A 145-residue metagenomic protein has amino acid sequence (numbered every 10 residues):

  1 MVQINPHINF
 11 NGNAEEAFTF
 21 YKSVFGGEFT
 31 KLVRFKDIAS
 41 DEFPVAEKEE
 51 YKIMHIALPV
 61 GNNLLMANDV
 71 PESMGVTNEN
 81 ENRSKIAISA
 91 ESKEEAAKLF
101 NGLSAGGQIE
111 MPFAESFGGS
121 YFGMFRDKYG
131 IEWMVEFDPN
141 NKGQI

Functional and structural regions predicted by a protein language model:
M1-M111, M124-I145: Glyoxalase I/VOC metalloenzyme domain signal
F117-S120: Short, small/polar residue-rich loop motifs at catalytic or cofactor-binding pockets
